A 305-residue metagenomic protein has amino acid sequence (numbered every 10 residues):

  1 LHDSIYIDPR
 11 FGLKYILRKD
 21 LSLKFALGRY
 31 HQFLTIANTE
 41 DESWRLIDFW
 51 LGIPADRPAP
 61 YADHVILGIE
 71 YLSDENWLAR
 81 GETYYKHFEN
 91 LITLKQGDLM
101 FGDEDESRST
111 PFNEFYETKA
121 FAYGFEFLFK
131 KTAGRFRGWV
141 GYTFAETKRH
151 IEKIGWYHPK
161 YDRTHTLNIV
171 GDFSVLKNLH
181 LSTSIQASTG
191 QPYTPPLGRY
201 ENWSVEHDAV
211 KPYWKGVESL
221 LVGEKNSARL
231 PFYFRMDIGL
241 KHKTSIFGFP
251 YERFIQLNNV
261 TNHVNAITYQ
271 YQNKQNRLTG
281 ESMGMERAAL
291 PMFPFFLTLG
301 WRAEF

Functional and structural regions predicted by a protein language model:
L1, F25-R29, G81-Y85, V140-F144 (+3 more regions): Transmembrane beta-barrel strands of outer-membrane/channel proteins
L1-R18, S22, L34, W44 (+1 more regions): Signature of Gram-negative outer-membrane beta-barrel scaffolds
I5, K14-I16, R29, A59 (+8 more regions): Residue-level signature of outer-membrane beta-barrel architecture
D8-R10, K24, P54, H64-E70 (+9 more regions): Membrane-embedded beta-strand positions in outer-membrane beta-barrel channels/transporters
I16-D20, A62, D74-N76, T132-F136 (+5 more regions): Outer-membrane beta-barrel channels and translocator barrels
Y30-F88, L99, E104-E126, K130-T132 (+2 more regions): Outer-membrane beta-barrel signature, preferentially recognizing the C-terminal barrel domain of Gram-negative
Y85-H87, E106-P195: Gram-negative outer-membrane beta-barrel transporters
N178, A187-G216, P231-R235, H242-F305: C-terminal beta-signal and adjacent terminal beta-strands/loops of Gram-negative outer-membrane beta-barrel proteins
